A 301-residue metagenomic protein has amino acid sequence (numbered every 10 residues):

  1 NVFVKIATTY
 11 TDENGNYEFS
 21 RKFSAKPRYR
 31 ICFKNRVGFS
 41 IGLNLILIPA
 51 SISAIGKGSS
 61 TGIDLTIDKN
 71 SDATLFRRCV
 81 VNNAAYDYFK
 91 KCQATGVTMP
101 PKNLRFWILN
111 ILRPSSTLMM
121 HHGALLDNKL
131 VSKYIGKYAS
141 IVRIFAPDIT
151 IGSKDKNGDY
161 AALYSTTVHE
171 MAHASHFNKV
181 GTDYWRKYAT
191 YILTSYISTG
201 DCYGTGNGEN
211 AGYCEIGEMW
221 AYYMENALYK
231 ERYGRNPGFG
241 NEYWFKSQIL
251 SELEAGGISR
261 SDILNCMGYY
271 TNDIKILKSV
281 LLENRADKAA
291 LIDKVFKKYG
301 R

Functional and structural regions predicted by a protein language model:
V2-N16: Short, acidic Ser/Thr/Gly-rich low-complexity loop/linker segments typical of extracellular and cell-surface proteins
E18-Y29: Short Pro-Gly-centered beta-turn/loop motif in secreted/extracellular proteins
L45-Y86, K90, V97-W107, I149-S153: Extracellular beta-sheet/turn segments enriched in Thr/Pro/Gly and aliphatic residues
R78-A146: Auxiliary, metal-adjacent structural segments of Zn-dependent hydrolase domains
L118-G181, Y191: Active-site scaffold of zinc-dependent metalloenzymes
N178-G208: Post-HEXXH active-site segment of zinc metalloproteases
D201-G257: Metalloprotease/metallohydrolase-associated module, dominated by Zn2+-dependent proteases
G234-R301: Pan-zinc metallopeptidase signature
